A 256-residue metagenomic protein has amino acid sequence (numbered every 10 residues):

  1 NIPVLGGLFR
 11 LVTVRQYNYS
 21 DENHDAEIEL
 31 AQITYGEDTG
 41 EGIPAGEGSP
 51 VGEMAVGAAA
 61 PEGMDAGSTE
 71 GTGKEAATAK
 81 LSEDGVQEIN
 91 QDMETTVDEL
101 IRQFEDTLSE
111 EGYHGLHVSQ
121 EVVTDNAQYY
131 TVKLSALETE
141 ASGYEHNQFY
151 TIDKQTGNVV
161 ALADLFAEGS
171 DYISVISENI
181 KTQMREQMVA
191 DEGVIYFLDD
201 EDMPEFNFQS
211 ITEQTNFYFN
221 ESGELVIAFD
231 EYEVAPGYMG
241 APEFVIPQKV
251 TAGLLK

Functional and structural regions predicted by a protein language model:
N1-V4: Single-pass transmembrane signal-anchor helices and their membrane-water interface zones
R15-N126, S222-E224, F229-Y232, Q248-K256: Active-site acidic/histidine clusters and adjacent loop/turn architecture that either coordinate catalytic ions
L116, G143-Q148, T212: Short, surface-exposed coil-to-beta transition loops
V132-T139, F229-D230: Short beta-strand segments that buttress and anchor functional surface loops
L137-H146, V234-M239: Short, cysteine-centered beta-strand-loop-beta hairpins and adjacent loop/turn segments enriched in charged/polar
E145-V160, M239-K256: A short, surface-exposed beta-strand/turn
N147-E201: Short helix-loop boundary/capping segments
I180-P242: Compositionally biased, intrinsically disordered linkers/stalks adjacent to structured regions
